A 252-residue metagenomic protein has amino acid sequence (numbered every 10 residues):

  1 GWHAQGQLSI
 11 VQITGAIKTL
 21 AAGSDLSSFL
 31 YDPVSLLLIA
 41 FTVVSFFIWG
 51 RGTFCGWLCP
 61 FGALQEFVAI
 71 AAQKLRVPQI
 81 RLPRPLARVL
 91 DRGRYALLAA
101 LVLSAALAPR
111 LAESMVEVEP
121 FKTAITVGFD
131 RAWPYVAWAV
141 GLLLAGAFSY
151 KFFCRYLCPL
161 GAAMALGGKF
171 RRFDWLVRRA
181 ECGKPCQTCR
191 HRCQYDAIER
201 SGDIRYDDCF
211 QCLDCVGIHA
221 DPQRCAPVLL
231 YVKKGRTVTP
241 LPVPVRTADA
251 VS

Functional and structural regions predicted by a protein language model:
G1-S201, D207-D208, D214-S252: Non-ligating segments of multi-cofactor redox enzymes
